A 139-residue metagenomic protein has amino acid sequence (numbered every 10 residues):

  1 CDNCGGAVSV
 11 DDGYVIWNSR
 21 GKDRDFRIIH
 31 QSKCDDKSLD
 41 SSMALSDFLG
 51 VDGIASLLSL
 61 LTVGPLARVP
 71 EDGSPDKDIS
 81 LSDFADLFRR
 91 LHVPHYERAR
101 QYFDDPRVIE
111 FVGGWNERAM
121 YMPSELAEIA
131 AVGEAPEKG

Functional and structural regions predicted by a protein language model:
C1, H30, V63, V132-G139: Generic low-polarity alpha-helical segments
C1-K33: Short recognition patches in nucleic-acid-associated and regulatory proteins
Y14, K22, V51, P65 (+4 more regions): Intrinsically disordered, low-complexity regions
Y14-W17, A44, L66, S80: Composition- and surface-driven signal marking solvent-exposed, interaction-prone regions in large proteins
K22-I54: Short metal-binding segments enriched for Cys and/or His
I54-L66, P70, P75-Y96: Long protein-protein interaction modules used by eukaryotic assembly/scaffold proteins
S82-G139: C-terminal, charged low-complexity interaction regions
